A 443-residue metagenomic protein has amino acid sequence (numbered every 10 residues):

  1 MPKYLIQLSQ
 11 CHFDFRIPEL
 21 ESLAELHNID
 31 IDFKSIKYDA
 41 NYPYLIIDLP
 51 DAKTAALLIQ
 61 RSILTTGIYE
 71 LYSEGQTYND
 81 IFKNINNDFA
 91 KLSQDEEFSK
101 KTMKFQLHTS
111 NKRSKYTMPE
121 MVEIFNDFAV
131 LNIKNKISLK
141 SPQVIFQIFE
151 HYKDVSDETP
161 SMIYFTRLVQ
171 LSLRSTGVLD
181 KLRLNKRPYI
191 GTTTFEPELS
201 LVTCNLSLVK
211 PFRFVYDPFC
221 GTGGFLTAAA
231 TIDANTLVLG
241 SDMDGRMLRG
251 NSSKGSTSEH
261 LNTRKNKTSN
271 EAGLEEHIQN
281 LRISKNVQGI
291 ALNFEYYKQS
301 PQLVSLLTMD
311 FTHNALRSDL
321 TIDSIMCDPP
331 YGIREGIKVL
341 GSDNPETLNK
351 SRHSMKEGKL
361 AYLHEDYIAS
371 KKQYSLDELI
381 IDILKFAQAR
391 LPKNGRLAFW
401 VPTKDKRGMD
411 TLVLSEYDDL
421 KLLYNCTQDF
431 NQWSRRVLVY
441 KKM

Functional and structural regions predicted by a protein language model:
M1-L58, N111, S141-Q143, Q147 (+1 more regions): Class I S-adenosyl-L-methionine-dependent methyltransferase catalytic core
F15, E21-I29, G75-T166: N-terminal auxiliary segments of SAM/dcSAM-dependent transferases
D39-E97: Conserved AdoMet
